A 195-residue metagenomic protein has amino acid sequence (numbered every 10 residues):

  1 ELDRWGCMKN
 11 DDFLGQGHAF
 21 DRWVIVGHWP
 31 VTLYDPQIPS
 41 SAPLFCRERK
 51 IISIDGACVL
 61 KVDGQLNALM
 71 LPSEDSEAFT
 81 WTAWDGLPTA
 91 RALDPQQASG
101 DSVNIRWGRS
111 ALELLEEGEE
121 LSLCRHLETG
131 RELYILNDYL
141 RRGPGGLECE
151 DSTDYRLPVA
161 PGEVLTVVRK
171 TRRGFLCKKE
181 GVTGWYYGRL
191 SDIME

Functional and structural regions predicted by a protein language model:
E1-I51, C58-V62, F79-W84, E120: Acidic, His/Gly-enriched loop-helix segments that form or flank divalent-metal centers in metallo-dependent hydrolases
R47-D101: Binuclear metal-dependent phosphoesterase catalytic core
I54-D55, L165, R173-L176: Low-complexity, intrinsically disordered Gly/Pro/Thr-rich segments
M70-D75, R189-E195: Short beta-strand-to-coil "C-cap" segments at the C-terminal boundary of structured domains/repeats, marking
L93-E117, Y139-R172, Y187-G188: SH3/SH3-like (including bacterial SH3b) beta-barrel domains that bind proline-rich motifs or cell-wall ligands
S122-L127, G162, G174-E180: SH3/SH3-like beta-barrel fold
T129-R142, V182-M194: A short macromolecule-binding patch
